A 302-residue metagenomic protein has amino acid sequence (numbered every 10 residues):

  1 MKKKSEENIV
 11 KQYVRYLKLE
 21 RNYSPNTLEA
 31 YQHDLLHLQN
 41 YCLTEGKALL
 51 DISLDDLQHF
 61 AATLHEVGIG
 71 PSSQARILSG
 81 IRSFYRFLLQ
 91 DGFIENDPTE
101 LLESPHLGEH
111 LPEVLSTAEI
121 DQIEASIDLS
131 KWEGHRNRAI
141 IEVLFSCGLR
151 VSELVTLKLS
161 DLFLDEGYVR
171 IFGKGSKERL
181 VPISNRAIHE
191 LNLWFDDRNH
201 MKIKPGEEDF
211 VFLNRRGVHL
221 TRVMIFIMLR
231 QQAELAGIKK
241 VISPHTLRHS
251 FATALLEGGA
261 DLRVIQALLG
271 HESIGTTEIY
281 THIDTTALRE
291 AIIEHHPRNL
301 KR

Functional and structural regions predicted by a protein language model:
M1-R302: Conserved catalytic core of the tyrosine transesterase superfamily
